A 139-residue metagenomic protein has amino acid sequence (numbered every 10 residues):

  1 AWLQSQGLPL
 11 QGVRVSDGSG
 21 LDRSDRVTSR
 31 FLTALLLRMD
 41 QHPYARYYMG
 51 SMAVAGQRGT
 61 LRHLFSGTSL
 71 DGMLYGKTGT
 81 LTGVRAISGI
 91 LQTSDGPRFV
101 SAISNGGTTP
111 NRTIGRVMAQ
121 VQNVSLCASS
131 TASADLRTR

Functional and structural regions predicted by a protein language model:
A1, S29, T33-L36, A45-M49 (+3 more regions): Extracytoplasmic/secreted envelope proteins and their assembly/folding machinery, especially bacterial periplasmic
A1-Q4, G115-R139: Short, gly/Ser/Thr-rich active-site loops of penicillin-recognizing serine hydrolases
A1-R46: A small/polar active-site loop signature that marks catalytic segments
G12-R14, F99-A102: Structural recognition of the beta-strand scaffold that forms the well-ordered cores of secreted hydrolase catalytic
G20-T28, D40-Y44, T80, Q92 (+1 more regions): Extracytoplasmic/periplasmic, Sec-exported soluble proteins
L32, G79, V100-S101: Residue-level preference for non-acidic, small/hydrophobic
S51-Q57: Short edge-strand/loop segments of extracellular domains
H63-S94, S104: Short, Gly/Ser/Thr-enriched beta-strand-loop segments that form substrate-interacting elements of hydrolase/peptidase
